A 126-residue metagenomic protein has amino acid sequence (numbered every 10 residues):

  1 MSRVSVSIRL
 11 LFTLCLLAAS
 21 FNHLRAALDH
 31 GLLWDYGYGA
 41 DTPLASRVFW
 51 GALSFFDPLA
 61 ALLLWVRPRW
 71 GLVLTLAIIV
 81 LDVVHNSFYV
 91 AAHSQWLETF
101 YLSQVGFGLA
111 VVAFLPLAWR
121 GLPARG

Functional and structural regions predicted by a protein language model:
M1-G126: Topology signature of small-to-medium multi-pass alpha-helical membrane proteins
